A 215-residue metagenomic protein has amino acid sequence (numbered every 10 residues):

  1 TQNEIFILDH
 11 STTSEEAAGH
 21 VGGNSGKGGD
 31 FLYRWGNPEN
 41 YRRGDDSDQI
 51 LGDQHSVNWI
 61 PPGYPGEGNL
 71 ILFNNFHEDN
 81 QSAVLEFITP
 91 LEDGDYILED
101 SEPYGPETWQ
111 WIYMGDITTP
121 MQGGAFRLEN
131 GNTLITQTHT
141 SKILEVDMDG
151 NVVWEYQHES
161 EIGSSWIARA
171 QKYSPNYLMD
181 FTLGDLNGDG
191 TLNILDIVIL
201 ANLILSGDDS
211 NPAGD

Functional and structural regions predicted by a protein language model:
T1-D180: Histidine-/acidic-rich catalytic cores in large beta-rich domains
L178-D215: Cellulosome-associated attachment modules in secreted, modular CAZymes
